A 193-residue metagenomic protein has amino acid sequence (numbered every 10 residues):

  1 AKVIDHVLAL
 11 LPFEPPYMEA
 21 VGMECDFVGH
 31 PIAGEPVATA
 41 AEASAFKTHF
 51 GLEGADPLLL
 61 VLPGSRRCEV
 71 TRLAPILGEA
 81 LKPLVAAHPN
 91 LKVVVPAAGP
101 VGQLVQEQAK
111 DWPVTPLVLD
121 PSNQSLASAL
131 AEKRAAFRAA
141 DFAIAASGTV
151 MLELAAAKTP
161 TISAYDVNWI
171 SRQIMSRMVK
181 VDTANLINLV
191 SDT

Functional and structural regions predicted by a protein language model:
A1-T193: Nucleotide-activated sugar donor-binding and catalytic core shared by glycosyltransferases and related lipid-linked
